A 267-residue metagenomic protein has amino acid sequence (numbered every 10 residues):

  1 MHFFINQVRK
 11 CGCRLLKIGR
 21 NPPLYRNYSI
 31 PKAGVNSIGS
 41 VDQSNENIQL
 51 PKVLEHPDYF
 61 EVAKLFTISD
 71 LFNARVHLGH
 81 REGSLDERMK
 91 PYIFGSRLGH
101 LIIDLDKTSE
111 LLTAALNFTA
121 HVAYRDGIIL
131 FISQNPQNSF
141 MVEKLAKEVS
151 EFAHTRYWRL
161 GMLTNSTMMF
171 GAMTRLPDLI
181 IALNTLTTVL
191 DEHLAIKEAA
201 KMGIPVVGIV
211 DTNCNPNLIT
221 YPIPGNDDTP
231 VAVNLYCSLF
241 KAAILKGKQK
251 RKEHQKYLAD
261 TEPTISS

Functional and structural regions predicted by a protein language model:
M1, Y28, R97-L98, A259-P263: Alpha-helix boundary/capping detector
M1-N47: N-terminal mitochondrial targeting presequence
H2-F4, L65, E82, T261: A broadly tuned "polar low-complexity/structure-edge" signature
G34-A182, L186-N226, P230-K256: Ribosome large-subunit tunnel/peptidyl-transferase-proximal elements
K252-S266: Short, highly charged C-terminal tails/helix-capping segments
